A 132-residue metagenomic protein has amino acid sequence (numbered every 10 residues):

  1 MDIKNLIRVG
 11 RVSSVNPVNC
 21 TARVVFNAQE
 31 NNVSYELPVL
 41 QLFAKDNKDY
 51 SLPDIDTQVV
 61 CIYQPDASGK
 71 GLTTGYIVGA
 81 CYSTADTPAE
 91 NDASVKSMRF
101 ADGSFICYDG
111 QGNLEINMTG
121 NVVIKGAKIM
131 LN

Functional and structural regions predicted by a protein language model:
M1-G120: Hydrophobic packing positions characteristic of elongated beta-solenoid/beta-helix-type spike/fiber shafts
N117-N121, K125-N132: Mixed-charge, glycine-accented linear interaction segment located at domain edges/termini
